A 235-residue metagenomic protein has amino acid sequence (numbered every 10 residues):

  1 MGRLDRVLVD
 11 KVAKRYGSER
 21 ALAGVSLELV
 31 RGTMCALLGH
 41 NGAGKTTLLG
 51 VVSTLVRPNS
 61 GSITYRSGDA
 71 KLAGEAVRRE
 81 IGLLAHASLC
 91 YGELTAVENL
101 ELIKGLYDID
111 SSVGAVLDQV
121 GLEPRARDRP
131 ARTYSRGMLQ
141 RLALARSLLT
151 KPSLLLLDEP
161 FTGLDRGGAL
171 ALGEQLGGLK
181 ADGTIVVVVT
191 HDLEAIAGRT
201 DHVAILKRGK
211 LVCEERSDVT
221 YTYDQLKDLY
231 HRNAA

Functional and structural regions predicted by a protein language model:
L38-H40: The feature captures the beta-strand-to-loop junction immediately N-terminal to the Walker
S53: Helix-to-loop junction immediately C-terminal to a conserved catalytic motif
G61-L72, A76-V77, C213: Conserved ABC transporter NBD signature motif
E101, G105, S111-A126: Conserved ABC ATPase "signature" region
L155-D158: Catalytic Walker B motif of ABC-type/P-loop ATPase nucleotide-binding domains
T190-H191: H-loop/switch region of ABC-family ATPase nucleotide-binding domains
I196-G198: A short, surface-exposed alpha-helical micro-motif characterized by mixed small hydrophobic and charged/polar residues
